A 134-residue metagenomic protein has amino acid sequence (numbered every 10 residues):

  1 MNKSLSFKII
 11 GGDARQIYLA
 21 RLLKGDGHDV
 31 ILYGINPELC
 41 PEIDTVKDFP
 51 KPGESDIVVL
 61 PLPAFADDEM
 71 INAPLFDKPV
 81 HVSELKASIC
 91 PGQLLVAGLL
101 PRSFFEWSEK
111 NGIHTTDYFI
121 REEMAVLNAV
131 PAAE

Functional and structural regions predicted by a protein language model:
N2, L60-A133: Glycine/serine-rich phosphate-binding loop and adjoining beta1-alpha1 elements at the start of nucleotide-handling
F7, D29-Y33, T115: Hydrophobic anchor at the start of a short beta-strand that flanks the dinucleotide cofactor-binding loop
F7-Y18, L23, E134: Glycine-rich adenosine-cofactor-binding loop
D13, N36, P101: Residues in the short beta-alpha loop(s) of Rossmann-like NAD(P)-binding domains
D26-E42: NAD(P)-binding Rossmann-fold cofactor-contacting core
E42-E54: Short acidic low-complexity segments
E54-S55, G92: Local beta-strand N-terminus motif with an aromatic residue
